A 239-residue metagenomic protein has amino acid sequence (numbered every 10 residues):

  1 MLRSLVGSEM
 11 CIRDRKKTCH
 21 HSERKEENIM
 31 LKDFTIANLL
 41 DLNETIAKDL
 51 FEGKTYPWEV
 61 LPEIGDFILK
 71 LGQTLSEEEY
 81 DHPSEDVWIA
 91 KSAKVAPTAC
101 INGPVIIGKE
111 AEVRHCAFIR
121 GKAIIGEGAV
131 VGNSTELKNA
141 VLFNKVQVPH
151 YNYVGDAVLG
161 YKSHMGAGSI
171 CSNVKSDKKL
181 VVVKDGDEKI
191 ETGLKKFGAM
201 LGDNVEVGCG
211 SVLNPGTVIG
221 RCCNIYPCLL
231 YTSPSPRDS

Functional and structural regions predicted by a protein language model:
M1-D14, Y231-S239: Single conserved hydrophobic/aromatic residue that forms the stacking wall/gate of nucleotide- or nucleobase-binding
L2, K25-N28, C223, L230: Short, intrinsically disordered, charge-balanced linker/junction segments flanking boundaries in proteins
E9, D14-I29: Short, Lys/Arg-enriched N-terminal segments with co-localized hydrophobic residues within the first ~10-30 amino acids
M10-I12, A93, A111, S163: Short, small-hydrophobic-rich alpha-helical interface motif
F34-P62, L71, K175-N224, L230-S233 (+1 more regions): C-terminal segments of enzyme domains that contribute to small-molecule binding surfaces
L42-F118, K122: Extended, small-residue-rich solenoid/repeat segments and analogous flexible loops that form exposed scaffolds
G72, I101-I107, V113-V207, S211-L213: Flexible, glycine/small-residue-enriched loop-and-beta-strand segment within the central core of proteins
